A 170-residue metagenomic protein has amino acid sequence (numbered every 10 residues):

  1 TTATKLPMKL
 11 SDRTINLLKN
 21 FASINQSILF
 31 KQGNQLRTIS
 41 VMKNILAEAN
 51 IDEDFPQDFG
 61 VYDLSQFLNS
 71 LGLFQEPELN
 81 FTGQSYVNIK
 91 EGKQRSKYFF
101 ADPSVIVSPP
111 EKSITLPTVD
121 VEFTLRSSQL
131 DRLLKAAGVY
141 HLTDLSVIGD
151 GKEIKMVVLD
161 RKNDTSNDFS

Functional and structural regions predicted by a protein language model:
T1-F100, T118-S170: DNA polymerase processivity clamps
P103-F123: Long, charge-dense
